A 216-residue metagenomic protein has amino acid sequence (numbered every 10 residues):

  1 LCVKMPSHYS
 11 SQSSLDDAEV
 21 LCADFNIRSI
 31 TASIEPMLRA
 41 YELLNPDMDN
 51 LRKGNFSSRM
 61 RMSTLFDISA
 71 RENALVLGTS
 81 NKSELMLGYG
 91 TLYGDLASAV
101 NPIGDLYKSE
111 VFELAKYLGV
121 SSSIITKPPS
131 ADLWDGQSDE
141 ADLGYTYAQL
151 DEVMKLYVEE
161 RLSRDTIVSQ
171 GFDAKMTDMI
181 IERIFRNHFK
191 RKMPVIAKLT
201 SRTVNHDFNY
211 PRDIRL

Functional and structural regions predicted by a protein language model:
L1-L216: ATP/NTP-dependent adenylation/nucleotidyl-transfer catalytic domains that generate, transfer, or process NMP-activated
